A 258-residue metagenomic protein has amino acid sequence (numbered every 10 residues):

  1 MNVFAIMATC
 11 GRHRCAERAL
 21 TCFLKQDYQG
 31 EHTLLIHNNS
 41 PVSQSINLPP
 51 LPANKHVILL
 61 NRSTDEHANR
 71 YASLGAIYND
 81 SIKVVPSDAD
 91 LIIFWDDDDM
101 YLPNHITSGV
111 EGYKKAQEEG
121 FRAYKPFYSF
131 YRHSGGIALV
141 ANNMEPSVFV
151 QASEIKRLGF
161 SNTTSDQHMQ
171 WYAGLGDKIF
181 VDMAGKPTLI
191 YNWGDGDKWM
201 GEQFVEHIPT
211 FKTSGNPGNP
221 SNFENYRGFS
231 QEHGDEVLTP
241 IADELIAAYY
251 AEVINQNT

Functional and structural regions predicted by a protein language model:
M7-R18, Y28, N39-P41: Active-site beta-to-alpha loop of glycosyltransferases that engages the nucleotide-sugar donor
R18, N162-T258: C-terminal catalytic/acceptor-binding lobe
T21-E31: Short, acidic, metal-binding catalytic loop of nucleotide-sugar glycosyltransferases
E31-P41, L60-T64: Short beta-strand/loop segment that forms part of the nucleotide-sugar
G75-L91: Active-site nucleotide-sugar/metal-binding loop of Leloir-type enzymes
A89-M100: Short beta-strand-to-loop acidic/aromatic patch adjacent to the donor-nucleotide binding site
D99-G112: Acidic donor-binding/catalytic loop of UDP-sugar-dependent glycosyltransferases, especially processive GT2
R122-I137: Short beta-strand-to-loop element that shapes/binds the nucleotide-sugar donor at the catalytic cleft/hinge
